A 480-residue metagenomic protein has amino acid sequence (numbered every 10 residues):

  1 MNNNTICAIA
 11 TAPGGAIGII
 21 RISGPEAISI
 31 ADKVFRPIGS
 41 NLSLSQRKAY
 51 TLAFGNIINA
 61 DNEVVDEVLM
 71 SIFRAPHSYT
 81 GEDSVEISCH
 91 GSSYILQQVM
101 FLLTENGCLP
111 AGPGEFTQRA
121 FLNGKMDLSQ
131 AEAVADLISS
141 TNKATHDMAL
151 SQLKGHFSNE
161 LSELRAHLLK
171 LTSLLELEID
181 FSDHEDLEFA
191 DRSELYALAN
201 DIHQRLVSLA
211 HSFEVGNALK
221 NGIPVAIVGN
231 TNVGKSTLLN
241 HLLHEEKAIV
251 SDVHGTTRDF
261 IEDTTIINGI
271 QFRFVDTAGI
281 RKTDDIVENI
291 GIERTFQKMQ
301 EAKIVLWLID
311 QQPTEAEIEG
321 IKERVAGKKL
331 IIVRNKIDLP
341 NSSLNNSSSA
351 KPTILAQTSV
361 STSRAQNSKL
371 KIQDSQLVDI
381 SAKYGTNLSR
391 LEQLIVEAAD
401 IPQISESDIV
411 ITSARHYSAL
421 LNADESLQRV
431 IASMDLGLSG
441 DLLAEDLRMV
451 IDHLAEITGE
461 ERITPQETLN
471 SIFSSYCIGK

Functional and structural regions predicted by a protein language model:
M1-D147, S151, G155, I331: A glycine-rich (often HGG/GG-containing) alpha/beta subdomain
N2-I9, K143-I266, T283, T314-K480: C-terminal-of-GTPase-core extension/linker across diverse P-loop GTPases
A12-G14, E63, L219, T264-N268 (+3 more regions): Conserved catalytic network of the ASCE P-loop NTPase/AAA+ motor domain
S23, G91, L242, T277 (+2 more regions): Glycine-rich, N-terminal phosphate-binding loop of Rossmann-like dinucleotide-binding domains
F54-V64, M70-F73, T256-T283: Switch I (G2) and immediately adjacent beta-strands of P-loop GTPase domains
G124, N232, D276: Conserved G/P- and acidic residue-centered "switch" motifs that form tight phosphate/ATP-binding loops in soluble
F274, L308, V333: Generic enzyme active-site microenvironment
E288-Q311: Inter-motif core of Ras-like GTPase G domains
